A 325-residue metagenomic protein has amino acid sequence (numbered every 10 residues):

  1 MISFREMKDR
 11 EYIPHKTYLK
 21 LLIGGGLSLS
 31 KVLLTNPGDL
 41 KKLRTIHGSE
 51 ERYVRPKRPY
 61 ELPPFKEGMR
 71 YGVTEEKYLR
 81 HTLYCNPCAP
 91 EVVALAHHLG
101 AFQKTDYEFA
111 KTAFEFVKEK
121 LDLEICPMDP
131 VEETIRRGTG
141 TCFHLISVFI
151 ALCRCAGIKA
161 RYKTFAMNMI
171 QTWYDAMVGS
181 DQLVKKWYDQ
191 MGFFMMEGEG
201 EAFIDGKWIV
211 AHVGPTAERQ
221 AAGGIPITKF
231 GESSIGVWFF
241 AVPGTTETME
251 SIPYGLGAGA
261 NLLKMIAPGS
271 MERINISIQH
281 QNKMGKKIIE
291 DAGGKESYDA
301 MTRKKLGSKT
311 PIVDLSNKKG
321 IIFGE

Functional and structural regions predicted by a protein language model:
M1-K111, I125-R137, R154-C155, F230-E325: N-terminal accessory/pre-domain segments preceding catalytic cores
F114-L123: Glycine-rich, acidic and aromatic/proline-enriched surface loops and short helix-turn segments that act as binding
E115, S147-F239, P253: Hydrophobic/aromatic-rich core segments of domains that either
L123-C126, Q171-W173: Short acidic/His/Gly/Ser-rich catalytic and metal-binding motifs that mark active-site loops of diverse hydrolases
R137-L145: Secondary-structure capping and boundary motifs in well-ordered enzyme cores
